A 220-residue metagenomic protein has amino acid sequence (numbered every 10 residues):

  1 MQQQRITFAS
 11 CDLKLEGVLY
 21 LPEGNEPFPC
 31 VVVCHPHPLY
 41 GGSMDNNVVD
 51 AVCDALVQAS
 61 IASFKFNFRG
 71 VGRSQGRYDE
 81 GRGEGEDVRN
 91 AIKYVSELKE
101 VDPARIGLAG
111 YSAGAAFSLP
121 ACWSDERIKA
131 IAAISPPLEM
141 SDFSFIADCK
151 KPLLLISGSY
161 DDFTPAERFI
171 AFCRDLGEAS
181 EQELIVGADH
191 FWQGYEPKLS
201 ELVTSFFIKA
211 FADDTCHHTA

Functional and structural regions predicted by a protein language model:
M1-E26: N-terminal cap/lid segment of alpha/beta-hydrolase-fold proteins
G24-Q58, S63: Short, surface-exposed "cap/lid" segments of acyl-processing enzymes
D79-K99: Alpha/beta-hydrolase active-site loop
E100-Y111: Alpha/beta-hydrolase fold nucleophile elbow
G110-S118: Gly/Ala-rich beta-loop-alpha elbow adjacent to hydrolase catalytic centers
C149, L154-S157, D161: Short beta-strand/loop motif that positions the catalytic acidic residue of the alpha/beta-hydrolase fold
S159-T164, H190-F191: Acidic catalytic loop of the alpha/beta-hydrolase fold
D175-F191: Catalytic histidine neighborhood in serine/cysteine hydrolases with alpha/beta-hydrolase-type architecture
